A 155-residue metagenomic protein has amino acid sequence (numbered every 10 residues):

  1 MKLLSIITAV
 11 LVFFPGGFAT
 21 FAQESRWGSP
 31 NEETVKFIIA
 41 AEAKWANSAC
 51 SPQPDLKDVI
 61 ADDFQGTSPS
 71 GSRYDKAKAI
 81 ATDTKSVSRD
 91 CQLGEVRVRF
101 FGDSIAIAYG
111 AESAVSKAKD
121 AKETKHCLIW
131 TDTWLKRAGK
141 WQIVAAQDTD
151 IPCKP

Functional and structural regions predicted by a protein language model:
M1-I7: Bacterial N-terminal signal peptides that target proteins for export
I7-G17: Bacterial N-terminal signal peptides
F21-P155: A beta-strand edge to alpha-helix "cap/lid" segment located at domain peripheries
